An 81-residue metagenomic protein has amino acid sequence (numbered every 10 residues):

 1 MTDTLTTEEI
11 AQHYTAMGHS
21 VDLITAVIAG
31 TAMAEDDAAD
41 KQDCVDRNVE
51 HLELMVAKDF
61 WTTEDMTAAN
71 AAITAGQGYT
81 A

Functional and structural regions predicted by a protein language model:
T2-A81: Beta-rich interaction/scaffold domains
